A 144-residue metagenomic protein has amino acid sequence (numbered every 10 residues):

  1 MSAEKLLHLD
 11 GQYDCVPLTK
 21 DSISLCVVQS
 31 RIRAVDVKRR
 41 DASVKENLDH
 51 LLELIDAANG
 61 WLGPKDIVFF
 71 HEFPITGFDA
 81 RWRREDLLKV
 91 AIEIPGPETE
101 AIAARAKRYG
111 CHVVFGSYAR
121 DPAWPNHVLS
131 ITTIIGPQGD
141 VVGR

Functional and structural regions predicted by a protein language model:
M1-R144: Hydrophobic structural segments
